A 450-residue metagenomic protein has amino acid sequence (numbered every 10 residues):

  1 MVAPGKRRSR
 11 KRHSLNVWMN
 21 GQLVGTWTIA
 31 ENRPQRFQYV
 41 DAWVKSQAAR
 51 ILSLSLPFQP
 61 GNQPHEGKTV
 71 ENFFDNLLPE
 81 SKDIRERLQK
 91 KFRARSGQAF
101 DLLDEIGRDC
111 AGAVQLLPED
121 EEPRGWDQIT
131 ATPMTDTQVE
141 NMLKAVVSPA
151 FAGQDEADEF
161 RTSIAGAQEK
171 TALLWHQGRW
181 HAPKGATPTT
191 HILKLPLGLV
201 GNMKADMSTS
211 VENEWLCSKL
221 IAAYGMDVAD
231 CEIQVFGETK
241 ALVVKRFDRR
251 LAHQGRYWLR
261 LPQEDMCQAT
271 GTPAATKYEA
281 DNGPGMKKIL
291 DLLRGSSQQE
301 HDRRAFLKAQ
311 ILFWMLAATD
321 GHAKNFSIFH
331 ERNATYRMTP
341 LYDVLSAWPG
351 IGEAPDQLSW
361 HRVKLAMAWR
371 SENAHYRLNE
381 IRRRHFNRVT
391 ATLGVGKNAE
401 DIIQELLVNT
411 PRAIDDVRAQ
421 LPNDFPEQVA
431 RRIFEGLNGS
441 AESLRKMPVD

Functional and structural regions predicted by a protein language model:
M1-A323, S327-D450: Anionic ligand-binding catalytic core segments
